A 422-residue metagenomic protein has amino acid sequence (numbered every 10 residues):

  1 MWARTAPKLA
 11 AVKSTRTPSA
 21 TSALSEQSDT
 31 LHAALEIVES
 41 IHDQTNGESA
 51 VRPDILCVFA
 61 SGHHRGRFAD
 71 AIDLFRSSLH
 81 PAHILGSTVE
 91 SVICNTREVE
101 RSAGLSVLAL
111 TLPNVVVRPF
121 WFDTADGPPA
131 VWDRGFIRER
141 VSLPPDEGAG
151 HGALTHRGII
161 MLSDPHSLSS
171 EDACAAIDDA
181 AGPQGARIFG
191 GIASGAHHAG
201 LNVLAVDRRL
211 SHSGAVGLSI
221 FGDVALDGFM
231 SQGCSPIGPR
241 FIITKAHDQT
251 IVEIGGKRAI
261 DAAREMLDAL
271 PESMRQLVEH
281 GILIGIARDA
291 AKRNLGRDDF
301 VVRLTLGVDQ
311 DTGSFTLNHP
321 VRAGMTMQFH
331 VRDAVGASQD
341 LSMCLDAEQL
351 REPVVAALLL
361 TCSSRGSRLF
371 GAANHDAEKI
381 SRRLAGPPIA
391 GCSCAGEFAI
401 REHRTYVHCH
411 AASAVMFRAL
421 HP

Functional and structural regions predicted by a protein language model:
W2-R76, P81-H83, S87-F370, N374-P387 (+1 more regions): Small-residue-enriched flexible segments
